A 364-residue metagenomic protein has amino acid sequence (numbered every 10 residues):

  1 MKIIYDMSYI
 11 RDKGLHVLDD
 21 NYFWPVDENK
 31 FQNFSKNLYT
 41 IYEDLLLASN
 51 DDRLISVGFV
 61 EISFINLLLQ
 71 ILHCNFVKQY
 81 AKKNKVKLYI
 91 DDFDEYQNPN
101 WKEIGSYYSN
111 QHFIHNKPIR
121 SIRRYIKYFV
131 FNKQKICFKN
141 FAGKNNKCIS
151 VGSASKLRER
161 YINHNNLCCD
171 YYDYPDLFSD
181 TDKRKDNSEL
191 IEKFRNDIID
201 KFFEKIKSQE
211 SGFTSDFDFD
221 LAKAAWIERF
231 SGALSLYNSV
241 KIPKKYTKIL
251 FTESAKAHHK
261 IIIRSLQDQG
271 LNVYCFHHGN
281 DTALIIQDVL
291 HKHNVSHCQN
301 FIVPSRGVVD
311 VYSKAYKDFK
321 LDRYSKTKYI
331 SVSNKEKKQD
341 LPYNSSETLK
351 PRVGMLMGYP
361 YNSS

Functional and structural regions predicted by a protein language model:
M1-S364: Catalytic-core helical/loop segments in enzymes performing group transfer/polymerization on anionic/lipid-linked
